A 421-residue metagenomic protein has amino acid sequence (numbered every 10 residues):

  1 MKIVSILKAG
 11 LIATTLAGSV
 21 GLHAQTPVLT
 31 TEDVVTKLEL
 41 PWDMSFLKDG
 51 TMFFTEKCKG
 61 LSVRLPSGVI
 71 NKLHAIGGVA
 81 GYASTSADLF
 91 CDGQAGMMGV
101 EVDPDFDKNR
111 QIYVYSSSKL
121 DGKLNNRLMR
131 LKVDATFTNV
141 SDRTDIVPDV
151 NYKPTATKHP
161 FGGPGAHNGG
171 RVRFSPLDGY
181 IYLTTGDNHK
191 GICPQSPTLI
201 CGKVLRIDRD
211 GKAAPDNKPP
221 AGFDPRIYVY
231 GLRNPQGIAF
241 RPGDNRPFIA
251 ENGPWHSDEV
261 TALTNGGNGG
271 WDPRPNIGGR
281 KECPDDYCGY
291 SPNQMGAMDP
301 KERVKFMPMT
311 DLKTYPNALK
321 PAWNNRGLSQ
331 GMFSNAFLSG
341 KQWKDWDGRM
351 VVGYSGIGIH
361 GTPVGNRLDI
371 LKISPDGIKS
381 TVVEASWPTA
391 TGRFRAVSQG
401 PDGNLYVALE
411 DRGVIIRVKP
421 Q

Functional and structural regions predicted by a protein language model:
M1-K8, G356-G358: Positively charged n-region of N-terminal signal peptides that target proteins for export
K8-S19: Bacterial N-terminal signal peptides
V20-A24: Sec/Tat signal peptide C-region and signal peptidase I cleavage site
Q25-G191, N245-I249, G253, L328-D376 (+1 more regions): Acidic, Gly/Ser/Thr-rich repeat motifs that build Ca2+-stabilized beta-propeller blades
G81-C91, A95-M97, D105-D107, D187-V383: Beta-propeller domain segments
S118, D145-K153, G222, I277 (+1 more regions): Short, solvent-exposed aromatic-acidic interface loops
V133, I207-R209, L263-T264, I416-Q421: Short beta-strand-to-coil "C-cap" segments at the C-terminal boundary of structured domains/repeats, marking
I378-P401: Conserved blade-ending motifs and adjacent loop-strand segments that build the rim/top face of beta-propeller domains
